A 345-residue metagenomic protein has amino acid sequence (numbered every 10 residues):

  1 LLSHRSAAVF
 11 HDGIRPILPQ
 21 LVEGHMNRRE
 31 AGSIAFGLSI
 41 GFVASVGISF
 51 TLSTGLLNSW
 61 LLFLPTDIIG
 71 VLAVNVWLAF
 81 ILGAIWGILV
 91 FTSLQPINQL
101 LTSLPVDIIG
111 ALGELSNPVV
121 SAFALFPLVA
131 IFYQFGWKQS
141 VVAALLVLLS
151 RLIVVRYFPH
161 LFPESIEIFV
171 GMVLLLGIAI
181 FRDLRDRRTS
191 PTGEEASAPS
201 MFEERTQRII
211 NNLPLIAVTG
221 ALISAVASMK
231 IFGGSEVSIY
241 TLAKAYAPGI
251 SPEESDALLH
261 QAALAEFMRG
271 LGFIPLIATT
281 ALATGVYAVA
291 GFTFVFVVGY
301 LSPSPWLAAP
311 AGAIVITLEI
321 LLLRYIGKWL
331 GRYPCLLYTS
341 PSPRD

Functional and structural regions predicted by a protein language model:
L1, I168-A283: Membrane-embedded hairpin module used as a gating/binding unit in multi-pass transport and secretion proteins
L1-S49, I69-G70: N-terminal signal-anchor module of multipass membrane proteins
S6-L21, L104-L115, A198, F202-T206 (+3 more regions): Hydrophobic alpha-helical segments of integral membrane proteins, encompassing both true transmembrane helices
I48-N58, I109-S121, A262-E266: Structural signature of hydrophobic alpha-helical transmembrane segments
F80-L89, V141-S150, V289-V298, L336-L337: Central hydrophobic cores of alpha-helical transmembrane segments in multi-pass integral membrane proteins
S103-A225: Conserved, well-structured core segments that form the ligand-binding/active-site neighborhood of functional domains
G233-E236, E266-W329: Conserved mixed alpha/beta catalytic, RNA-binding, or beta-rich assembly cores of soluble enzyme, regulatory
Y338-D345: Conserved small/polar residues in nucleotide/adenosyl-binding loops
